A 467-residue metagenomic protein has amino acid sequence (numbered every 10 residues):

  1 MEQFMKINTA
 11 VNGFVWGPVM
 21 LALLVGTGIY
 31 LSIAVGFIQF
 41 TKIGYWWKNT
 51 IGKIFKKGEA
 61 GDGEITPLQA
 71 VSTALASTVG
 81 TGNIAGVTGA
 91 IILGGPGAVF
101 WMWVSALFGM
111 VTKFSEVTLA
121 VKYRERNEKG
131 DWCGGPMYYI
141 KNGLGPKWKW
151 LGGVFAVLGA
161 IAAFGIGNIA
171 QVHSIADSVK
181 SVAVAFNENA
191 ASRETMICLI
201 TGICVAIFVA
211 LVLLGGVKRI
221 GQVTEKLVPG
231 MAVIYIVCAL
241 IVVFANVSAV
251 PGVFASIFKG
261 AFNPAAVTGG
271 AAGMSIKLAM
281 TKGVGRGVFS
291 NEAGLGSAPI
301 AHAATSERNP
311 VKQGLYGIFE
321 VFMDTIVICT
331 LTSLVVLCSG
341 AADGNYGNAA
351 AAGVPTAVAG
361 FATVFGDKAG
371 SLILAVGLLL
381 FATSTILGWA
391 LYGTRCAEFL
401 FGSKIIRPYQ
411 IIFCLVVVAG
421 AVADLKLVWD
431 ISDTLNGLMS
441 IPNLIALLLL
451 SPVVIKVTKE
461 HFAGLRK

Functional and structural regions predicted by a protein language model:
M1-T81, I91-A98, G109, F244 (+2 more regions): N-terminal alpha-helical transmembrane segments of multi-pass membrane transport and channel/translocase proteins
Q3-F4, A34-Q39, G82-V87, P96 (+7 more regions): Transmembrane helix-loop junctions in multi-pass membrane proteins
L23-T27, A34-W47, V172-V179, I197-F258 (+3 more regions): Membrane-interface loop-to-helix entry segments
T27, L31-S32, S105-G130, M137 (+3 more regions): Helix-loop-helix module between adjacent transmembrane segments
F37-P67, G89, G95-V99, W103 (+5 more regions): Flexible loop linkers connecting adjacent transmembrane helices in multi-pass alpha-helical membrane transporters
G58-E64, G95-V104, N142-V154, N187-M196 (+2 more regions): Membrane-interface alpha-helices at helix entry/exit sites of multi-pass transporters
G58-I92, L119-G143, V154-A160, G273-F322: Alpha-helical membrane segments and immediately flanking helix-loop junctions that form or couple to the substrate/ion
F114-R124, E128, L240-S256, P264-A271 (+3 more regions): Extracellular/periplasmic helix-exit of transmembrane alpha-helices
